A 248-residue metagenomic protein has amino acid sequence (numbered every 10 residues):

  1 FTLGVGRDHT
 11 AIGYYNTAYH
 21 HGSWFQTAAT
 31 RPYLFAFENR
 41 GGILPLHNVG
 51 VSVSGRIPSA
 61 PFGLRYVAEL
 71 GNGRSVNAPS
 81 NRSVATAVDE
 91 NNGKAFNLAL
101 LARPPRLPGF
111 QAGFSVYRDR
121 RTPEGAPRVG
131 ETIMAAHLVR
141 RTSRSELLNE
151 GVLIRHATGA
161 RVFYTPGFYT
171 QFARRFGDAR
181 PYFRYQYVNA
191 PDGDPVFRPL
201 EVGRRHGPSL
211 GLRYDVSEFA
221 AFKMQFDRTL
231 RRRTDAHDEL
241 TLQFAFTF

Functional and structural regions predicted by a protein language model:
F1-V76, N92-N97, L101-P108, Q171-G193: Outer membrane beta-barrel
T2-R7, N16, H20-F25, R106-F248: Outer-membrane beta-barrel pore domains
Y33, S80-N81, D89, R204: General secondary-structure edge motif
R40-L44, V88-N91, A126-R128, E201: Short Gly/Pro-enriched turn/cap motifs at secondary-structure boundaries
E69-A87, Y117-P123: Active-site-proximal beta-alpha loop/turn segments in soluble metabolic enzymes
